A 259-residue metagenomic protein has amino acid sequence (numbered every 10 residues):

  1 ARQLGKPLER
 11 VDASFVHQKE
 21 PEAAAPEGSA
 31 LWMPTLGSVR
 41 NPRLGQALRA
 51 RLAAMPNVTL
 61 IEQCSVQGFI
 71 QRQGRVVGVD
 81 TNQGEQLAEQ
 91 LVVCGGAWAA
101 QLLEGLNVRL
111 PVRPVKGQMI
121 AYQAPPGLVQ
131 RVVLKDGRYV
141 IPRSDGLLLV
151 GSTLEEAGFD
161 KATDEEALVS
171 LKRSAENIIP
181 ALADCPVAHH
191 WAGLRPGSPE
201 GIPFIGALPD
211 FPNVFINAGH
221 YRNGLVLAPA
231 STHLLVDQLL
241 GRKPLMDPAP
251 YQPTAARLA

Functional and structural regions predicted by a protein language model:
A1-M55, I61-E62, G68-R75, G197: Flavin (FAD/FMN) cofactor-binding and adjacent substrate-gating region of FAD-dependent oxidoreductase domains
A1-S14, P111-V112, V132, D184 (+1 more regions): A short alpha-helix-loop-beta-strand transition element characteristic of N-terminal alpha/beta dinucleotide-binding
W32-A50, G96-W98, A167-S174, S231: Mid-domain beta-loop-alpha active-site segment that forms a flexible, acidic cofactor/metal-binding surface
P34, D80-G84, L134: Short strand-coil-strand connectors
Q46, A50, A54, E104 (+2 more regions): Short, well-ordered alpha-helices that flank and scaffold nucleotide-derived cofactor binding pockets
V58-T59, V214: Short, conserved active-site loop motifs that form the nucleotide-linked donor/cofactor pocket
R75, E85-Q86, Q90-P212: Active-site substrate-recognition segment that forms the wall of the catalytic cavity or substrate channel
I179-A259: C-terminal catalytic lobe of FAD-dependent flavoproteins
